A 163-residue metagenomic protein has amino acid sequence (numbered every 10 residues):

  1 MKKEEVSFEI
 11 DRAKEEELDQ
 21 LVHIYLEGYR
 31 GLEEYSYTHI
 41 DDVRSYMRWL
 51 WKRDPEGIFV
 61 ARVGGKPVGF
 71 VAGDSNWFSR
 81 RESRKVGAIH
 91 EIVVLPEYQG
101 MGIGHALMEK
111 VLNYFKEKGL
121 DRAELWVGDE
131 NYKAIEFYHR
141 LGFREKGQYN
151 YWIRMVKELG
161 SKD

Functional and structural regions predicted by a protein language model:
M1-E16, G160-D163: Conserved N-terminal entry element of GNAT/NAT acetyltransferase domains
R12-E16, L26-R84, A88-E91, L95 (+2 more regions): Acetyl-CoA-dependent GNAT
I24, D121-I135, H139-D163: C-terminal "cap" of GNAT-fold acetyltransferases
E91-V94, G100-N113, E136-R140: Conserved acetyl-CoA-binding loop-helix of GNAT-fold acetyltransferases
M101, K118-D121: Short coil/turn segments at alpha/beta junctions that flank glycine-rich nucleotide-binding fingerprints
